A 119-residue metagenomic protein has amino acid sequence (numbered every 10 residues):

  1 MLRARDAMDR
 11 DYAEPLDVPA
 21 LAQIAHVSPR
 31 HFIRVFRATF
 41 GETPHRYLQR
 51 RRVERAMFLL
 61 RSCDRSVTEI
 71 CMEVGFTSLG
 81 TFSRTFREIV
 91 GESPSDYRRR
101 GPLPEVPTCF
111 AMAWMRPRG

Functional and structural regions predicted by a protein language model:
M1-H31, A38-T39, T43, R55-G119: Alpha-helical bundle regulatory/interaction domains
R46-L48: Short, basic-rich loop-to-helix N-cap that marks the start of a DNA-contacting helix
